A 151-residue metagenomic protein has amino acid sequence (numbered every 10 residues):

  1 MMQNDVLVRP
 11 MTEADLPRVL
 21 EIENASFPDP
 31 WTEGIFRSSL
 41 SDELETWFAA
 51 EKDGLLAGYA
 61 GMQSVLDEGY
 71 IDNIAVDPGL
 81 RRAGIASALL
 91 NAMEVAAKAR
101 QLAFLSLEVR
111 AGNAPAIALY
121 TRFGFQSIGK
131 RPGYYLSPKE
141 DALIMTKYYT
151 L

Functional and structural regions predicted by a protein language model:
Q3, L7-G79, L90-A96, R100 (+2 more regions): Acetyl-CoA-dependent GNAT
E33, R37, A111, Y134-Y135: Conserved beta-strand edge residues that scaffold enzyme active sites
I71, L105-V109: Conserved hydrophobic beta-strand within the GNAT/NAT acetyltransferase core sheet that lines the active-site cleft
D77-A83, A111-N113: Active-site acidic-Proline motif in GNAT/NAT acetyltransferases
G84, Q101, G124: Short glycine-rich hinge loops at helix-strand junctions in the catalytic core of two-component histidine kinases
L90, N113-A116, G133-P138: Short glycine/proline-centered loop/turn elements that form peptide/ligand docking sites
E108, T121, Q126-A142: Conserved catalytic-core motifs of GNAT/GCN5-like acyltransferases
